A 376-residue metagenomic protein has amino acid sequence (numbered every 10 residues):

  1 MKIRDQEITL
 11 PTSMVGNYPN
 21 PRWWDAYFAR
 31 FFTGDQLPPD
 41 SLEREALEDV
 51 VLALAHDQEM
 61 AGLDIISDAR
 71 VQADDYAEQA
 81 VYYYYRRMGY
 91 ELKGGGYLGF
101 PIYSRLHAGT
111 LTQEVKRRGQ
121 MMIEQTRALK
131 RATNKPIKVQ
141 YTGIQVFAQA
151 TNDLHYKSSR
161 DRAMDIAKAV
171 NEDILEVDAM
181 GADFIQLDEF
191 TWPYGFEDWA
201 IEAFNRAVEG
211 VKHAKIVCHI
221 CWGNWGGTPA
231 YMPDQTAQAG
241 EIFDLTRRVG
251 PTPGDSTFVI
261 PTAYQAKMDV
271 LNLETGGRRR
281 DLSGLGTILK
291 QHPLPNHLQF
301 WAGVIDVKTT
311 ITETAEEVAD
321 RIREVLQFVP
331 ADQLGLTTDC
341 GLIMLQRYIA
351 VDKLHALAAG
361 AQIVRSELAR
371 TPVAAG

Functional and structural regions predicted by a protein language model:
M1-G376: Domain-level signal for soluble alpha/beta catalytic cores
